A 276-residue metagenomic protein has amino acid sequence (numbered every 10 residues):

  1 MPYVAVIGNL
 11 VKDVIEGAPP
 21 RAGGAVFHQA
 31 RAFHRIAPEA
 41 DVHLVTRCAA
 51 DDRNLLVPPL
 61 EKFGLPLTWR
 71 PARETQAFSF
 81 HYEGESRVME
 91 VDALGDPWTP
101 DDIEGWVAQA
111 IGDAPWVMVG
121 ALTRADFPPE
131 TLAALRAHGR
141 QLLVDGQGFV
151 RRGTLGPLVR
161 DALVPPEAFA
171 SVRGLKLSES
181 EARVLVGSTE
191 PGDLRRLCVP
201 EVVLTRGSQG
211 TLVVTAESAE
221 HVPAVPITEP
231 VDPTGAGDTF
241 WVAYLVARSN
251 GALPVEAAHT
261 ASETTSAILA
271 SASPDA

Functional and structural regions predicted by a protein language model:
P2-V4, V11-P20, R35-G120, A137-Q141: Conserved N-terminal subdomain of the carbohydrate kinase-like
G8, T46-C48, G146, R206: Short beta-strand/turn micro-motifs composed of small residues that flank or help shape donor/cofactor-binding pockets
G8-L10, T239: Active-site metal-binding loops of divalent metal-dependent hydrolases
G24-I36, L132-A133: Histidine-anchored nucleotide/phosphate-binding helix
F33, S178, G237: Short, conserved phosphate/pyrophosphate- and ester-handling motifs at nucleotide-, phospho-/glycolipid
H34, R136, L245, S249: Gly/Ala-rich phosphate-binding loop of Rossmann-like dinucleotide-binding domains, activating on the conserved
W116-G192, G210: Conserved beta-alpha-beta core of the PfkB/ribokinase-like small-molecule kinase fold
V159-D161, P191-A276: Conserved phosphate-binding/catalytic region of the ribokinase-like
